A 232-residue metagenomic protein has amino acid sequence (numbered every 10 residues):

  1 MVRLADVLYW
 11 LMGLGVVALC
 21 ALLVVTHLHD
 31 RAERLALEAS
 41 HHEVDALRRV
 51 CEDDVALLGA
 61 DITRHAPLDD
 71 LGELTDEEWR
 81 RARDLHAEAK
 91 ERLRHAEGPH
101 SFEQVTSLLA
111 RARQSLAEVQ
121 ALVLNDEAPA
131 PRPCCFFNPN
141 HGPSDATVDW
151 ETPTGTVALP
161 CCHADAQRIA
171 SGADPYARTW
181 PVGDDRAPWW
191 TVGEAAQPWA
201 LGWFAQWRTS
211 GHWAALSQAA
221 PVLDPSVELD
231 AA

Functional and structural regions predicted by a protein language model:
M1, L58, L216-A220: Intrinsic structural disorder
M1-L35: N-terminal signal-anchor transmembrane alpha helix of single-pass membrane proteins, serving as the membrane-anchoring
R3, H27-R31, P67, T75 (+3 more regions): Serine/threonine-rich low-complexity intrinsically disordered regions
V24-A39, P67-D70, H95, A121-A128: Cytoplasmic membrane-interface segments at the C-terminal ends of transmembrane helices
R34-R80, F137-W150: Amphipathic, heptad-repeat alpha-helical segments
L71-G72, G98, C162: Helix N-cap and loop-to-helix transition residues
E77-V157: Membrane-proximal, non-transmembrane interaction modules that couple membrane proteins to downstream assemblies
E127-A232: Short hydrophobic helical membrane-anchoring segments positioned at the boundary with long low-complexity
